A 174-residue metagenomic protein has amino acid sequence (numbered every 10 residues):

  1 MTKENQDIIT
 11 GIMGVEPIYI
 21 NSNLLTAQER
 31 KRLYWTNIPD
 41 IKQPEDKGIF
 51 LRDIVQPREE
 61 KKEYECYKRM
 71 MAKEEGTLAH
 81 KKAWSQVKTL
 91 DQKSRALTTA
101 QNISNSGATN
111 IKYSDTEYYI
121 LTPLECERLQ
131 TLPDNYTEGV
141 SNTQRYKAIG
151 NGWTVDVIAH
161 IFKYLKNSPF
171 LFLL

Functional and structural regions predicted by a protein language model:
M1-L174: S-adenosyl-L-methionine-dependent DNA methyltransferase catalytic core
